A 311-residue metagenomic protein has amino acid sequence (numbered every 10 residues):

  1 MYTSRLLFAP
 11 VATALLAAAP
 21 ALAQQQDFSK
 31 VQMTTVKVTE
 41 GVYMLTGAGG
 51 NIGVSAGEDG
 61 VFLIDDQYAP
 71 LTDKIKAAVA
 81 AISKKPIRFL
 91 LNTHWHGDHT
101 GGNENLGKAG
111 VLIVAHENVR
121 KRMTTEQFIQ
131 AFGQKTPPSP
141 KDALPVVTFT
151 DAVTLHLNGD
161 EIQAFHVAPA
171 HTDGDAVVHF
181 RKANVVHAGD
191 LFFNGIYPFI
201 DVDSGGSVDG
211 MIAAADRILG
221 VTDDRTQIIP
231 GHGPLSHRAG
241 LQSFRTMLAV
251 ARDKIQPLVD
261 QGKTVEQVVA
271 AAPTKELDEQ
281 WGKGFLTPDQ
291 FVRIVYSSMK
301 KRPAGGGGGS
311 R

Functional and structural regions predicted by a protein language model:
F8-P20: Bacterial N-terminal signal peptides
A19-Q25, G220-D224, L235-R311: Accessory terminal helices/loops
T34-V79, A176-F180, N184-A188: Conserved beta-strand hairpin/beta-sheet module of binuclear metal-dependent hydrolase folds, prominently
T35, E58-F62, P70-V114: Active-site metal-binding motif and surrounding structural segment of the metallo-beta-lactamase
K37, R120-V167, T172-D173, R181-K182 (+2 more regions): Metallo-beta-lactamase
G41, S55, D65, V79 (+10 more regions): Divalent metal-coordination and catalytic microenvironments
G49-I52, V61, Y68-L71, W95-T100 (+9 more regions): Solvent-exposed loop/turn segments at secondary-structure junctions within structured extracellular/periplasmic domains
G60-V61, Y68-P70, T154, E161 (+2 more regions): Metallo-beta-lactamase
